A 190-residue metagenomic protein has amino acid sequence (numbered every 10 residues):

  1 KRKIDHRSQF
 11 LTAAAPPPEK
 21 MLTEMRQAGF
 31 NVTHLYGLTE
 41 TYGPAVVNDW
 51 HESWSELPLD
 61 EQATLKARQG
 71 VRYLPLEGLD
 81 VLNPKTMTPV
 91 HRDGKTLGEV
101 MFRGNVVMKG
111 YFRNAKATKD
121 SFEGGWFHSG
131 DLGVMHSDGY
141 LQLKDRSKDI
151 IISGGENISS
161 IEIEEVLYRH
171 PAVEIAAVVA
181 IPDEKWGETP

Functional and structural regions predicted by a protein language model:
K1-K66, E77-G78, K85-H91: Gly/Ser/Thr-rich phosphate-binding loop
Q9, E99, A172-I175: Residues at the N-termini of beta-strands
A14, G37, G70, D131 (+1 more regions): Active-site glycine-centered loops adjacent to acidic/histidine catalytic or metal-binding residues that shape
G43, Q69, P75-L79, G98 (+1 more regions): Change "...and in nucleic-acid phosphodiester-cleaving endonucleases..." to "...and in nucleic-acid processing enzymes
D60-A67, V106-G130, S147-K148, S160 (+1 more regions): Conserved ANL (AMP-binding/adenylate-forming) active-site segment centered on the GW(Y/F)…HTG consensus within
R72, G78-M101, S137-D138: Conserved beta-loop-beta connector loops within the AMP-binding
N83-T86, N114, T118, D183: Acidic/polar helix N-cap motif
G104, K109-G110, L132-P190: AMP-binding/adenylate-forming catalytic core of the ANL superfamily
